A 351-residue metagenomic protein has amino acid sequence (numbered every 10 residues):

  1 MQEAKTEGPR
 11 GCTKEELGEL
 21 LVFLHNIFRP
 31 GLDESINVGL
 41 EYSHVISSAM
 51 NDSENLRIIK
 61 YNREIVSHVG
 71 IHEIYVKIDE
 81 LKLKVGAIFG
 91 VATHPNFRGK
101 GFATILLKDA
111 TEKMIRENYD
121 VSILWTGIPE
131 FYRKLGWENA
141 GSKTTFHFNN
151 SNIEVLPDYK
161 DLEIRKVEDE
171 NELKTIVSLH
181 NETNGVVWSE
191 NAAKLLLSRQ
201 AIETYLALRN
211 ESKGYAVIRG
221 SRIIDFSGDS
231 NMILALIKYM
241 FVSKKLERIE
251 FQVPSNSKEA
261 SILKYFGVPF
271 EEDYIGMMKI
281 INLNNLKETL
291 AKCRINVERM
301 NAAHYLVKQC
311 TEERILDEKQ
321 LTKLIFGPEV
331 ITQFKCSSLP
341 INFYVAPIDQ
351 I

Functional and structural regions predicted by a protein language model:
M1-E73, L83, A87, I153-N191 (+4 more regions): Short amphipathic alpha-helix that is part of the acyltransferase structural core
E54-I58, H68, G90, I202-L206 (+1 more regions): Short hydrophobic/aromatic beta-strand element in the GNAT-like acyltransferase core that lines or flanks the acyl-donor
L83-P95, R219-S230: Conserved acetyl-CoA binding element of GNAT-fold acetyltransferases
F97-D109, N231-M240: Conserved acetyl-CoA pyrophosphate-binding loop and the N-cap/start of the following alpha-helix in GNAT-like
L106, Y119-N149: Long, hydrophobic, well-ordered secondary-structure blocks that form the structural core and pocket-lining surfaces
L107, E112-T126, K244-S255: Conserved GNAT acetyl-CoA-binding A-motif
E138-V155, S227-S230, K238-I351: Active-site/acyl-donor-binding loops of N-acyltransferases
E138-V242: Amide-forming acyltransferase catalytic core, primarily the GNAT-like/NAT-type and related acyltransferase folds
